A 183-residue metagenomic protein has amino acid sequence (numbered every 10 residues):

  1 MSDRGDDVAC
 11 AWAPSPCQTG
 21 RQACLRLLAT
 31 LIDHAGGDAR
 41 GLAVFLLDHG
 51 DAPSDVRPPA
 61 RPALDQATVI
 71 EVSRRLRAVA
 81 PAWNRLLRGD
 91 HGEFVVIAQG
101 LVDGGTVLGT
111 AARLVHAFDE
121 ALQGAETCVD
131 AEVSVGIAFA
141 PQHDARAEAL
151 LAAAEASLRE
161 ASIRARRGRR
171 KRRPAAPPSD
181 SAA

Functional and structural regions predicted by a protein language model:
M1-P14, Q22, A156-A183: C-di-GMP signaling machinery
A9-A29, G36-V44, G50-R77, L87-H91 (+3 more regions): Conserved long alpha-helical elements within nucleotide-processing catalytic cores of c-di-GMP signaling and class III
C24-L25, G104, L108-G109, V115 (+1 more regions): Catalytic-core segments of nucleotide cyclases and related cyclic-nucleotide turnover enzymes
H34, A78-W83, V115-C128: Short catalytic/binding micro-motifs of nucleotide second-messenger systems
A39-G41, R85-L86, C128-G136, G168: Residues at or immediately flanking beta-strands
D48-G50, W83, G89-V96, S134: Short acidic-rich active-site patches of cyclic nucleotide enzymes
H49-A52, L101, A140: Hydrophobic pocket-lining residues within nucleotide cofactor-binding pockets
E93-Q99, Q123-S157: A short glycine-enriched loop-to-beta-strand structural element that forms part of the catalytic core of nucleotide
